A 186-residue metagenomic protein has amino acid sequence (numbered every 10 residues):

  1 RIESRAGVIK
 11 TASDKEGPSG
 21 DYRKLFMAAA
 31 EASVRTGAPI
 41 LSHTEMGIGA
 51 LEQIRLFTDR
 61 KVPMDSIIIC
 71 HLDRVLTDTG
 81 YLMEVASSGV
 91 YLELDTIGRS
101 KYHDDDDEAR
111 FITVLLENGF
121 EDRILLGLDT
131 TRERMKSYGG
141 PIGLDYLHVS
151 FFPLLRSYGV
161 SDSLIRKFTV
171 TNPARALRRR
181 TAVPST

Functional and structural regions predicted by a protein language model:
R1-T36, Y91, T96-K101: Active-site gating/metal-coordination segments in enzymes
A12-D14, E45, D73, I97-G98 (+2 more regions): Catalytic metal-binding/acid-base residues of hydrolase active sites
G17-L25, H103-D107, G139-Y146: Alpha-helix N-cap and loop-to-helix initiation/capping positions
A30, V34-V114, I124: Catalytic pocket-lining loop regions of alpha/beta-barrel enzymes, especially the amidohydrolase/enolase/GH5 lineages
S33, L92, D129, I165 (+1 more regions): Divalent metal-coordination and catalytic microenvironments
D59-D65, N118-F120, S157-S161: Short helix-capping segments at alpha-helix termini
D95, F120-P141, I165: Short acidic/histidine-rich active-site segments
Y146-T186: Mid-to-C-terminal alpha-helical segments outside catalytic/metal-binding sites
